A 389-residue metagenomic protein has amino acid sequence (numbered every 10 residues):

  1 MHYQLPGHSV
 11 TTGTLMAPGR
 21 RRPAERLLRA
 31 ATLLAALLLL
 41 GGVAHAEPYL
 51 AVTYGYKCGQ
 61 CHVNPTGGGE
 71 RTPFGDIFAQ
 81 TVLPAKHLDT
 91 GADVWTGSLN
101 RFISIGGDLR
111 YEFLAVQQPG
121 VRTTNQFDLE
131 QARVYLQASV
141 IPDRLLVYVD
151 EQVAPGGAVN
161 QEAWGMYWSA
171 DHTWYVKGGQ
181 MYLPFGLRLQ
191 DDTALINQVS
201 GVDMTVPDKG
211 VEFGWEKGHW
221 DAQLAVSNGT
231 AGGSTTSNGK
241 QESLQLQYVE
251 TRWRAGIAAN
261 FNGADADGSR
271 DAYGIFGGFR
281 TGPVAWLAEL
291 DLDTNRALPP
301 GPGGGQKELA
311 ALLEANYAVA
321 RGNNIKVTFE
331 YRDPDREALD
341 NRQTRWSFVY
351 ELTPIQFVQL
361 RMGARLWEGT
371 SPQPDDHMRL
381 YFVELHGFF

Functional and structural regions predicted by a protein language model:
M1-R26: N-terminal secretory signal peptides that target proteins for export/translocation
R29-G41: Bacterial N-terminal signal peptides
A51, G69-R71, S98-A231, N238-K240 (+4 more regions): Outer membrane beta-barrel
Y56-P65: The canonical Cys-X-X-Cys-His
K57, L352, V358, D376-F389: Outer-membrane beta-barrel "beta-signal"
H87-A92, I103, E130-V134, Q161-A163 (+7 more regions): Hydrophobic, lipid-facing positions within transmembrane beta-strands of outer-membrane proteins
R122-D128, V153-G157, V199-T205, G233-G239 (+5 more regions): Replace "Gram-negative outer membrane beta-barrel proteins" with "bacterial and organellar outer membrane beta-barrel
L244-R336: Detector for outer-membrane/organellar transmembrane beta-barrel domains, recognizing the amphipathic beta-strand
